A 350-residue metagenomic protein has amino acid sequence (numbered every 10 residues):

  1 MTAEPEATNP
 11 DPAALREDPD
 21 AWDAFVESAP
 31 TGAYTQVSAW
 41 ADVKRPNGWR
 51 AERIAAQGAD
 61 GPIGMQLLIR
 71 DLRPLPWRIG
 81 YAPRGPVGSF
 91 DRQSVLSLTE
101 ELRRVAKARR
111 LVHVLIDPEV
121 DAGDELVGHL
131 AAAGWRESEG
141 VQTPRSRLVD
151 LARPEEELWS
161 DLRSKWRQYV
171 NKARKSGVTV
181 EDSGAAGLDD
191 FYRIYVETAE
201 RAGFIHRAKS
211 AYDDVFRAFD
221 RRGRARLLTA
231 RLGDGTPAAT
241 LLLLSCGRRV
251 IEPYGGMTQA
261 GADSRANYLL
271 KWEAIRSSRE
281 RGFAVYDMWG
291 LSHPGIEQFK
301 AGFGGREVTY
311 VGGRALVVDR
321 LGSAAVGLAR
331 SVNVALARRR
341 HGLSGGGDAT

Functional and structural regions predicted by a protein language model:
T2-P10, R16-P19, A29, V43 (+4 more regions): Active-site/acyl-donor-binding loops of N-acyltransferases
A13-P76, P118-D263: A conserved beta-strand-loop-helix scaffold within acyl/acetyltransferase catalytic domains
W77-F90, R110-L115: Glycine-/proline-rich flexible loop or hinge segments
F90-S97: Short, conserved charged micro-motifs
S97-V105, D213-A324: Aromatic (often tryptophan-rich) hydrophobic motifs at membrane interfaces
V112-D117, E181-S183, V285-D287: A structural signal for short, well-ordered beta-strand segments and their strand-loop junctions that often border
I116-D124, M288-G295: Conserved beta-strand-loop-alpha-helix junction that forms the acyl-donor binding cleft
